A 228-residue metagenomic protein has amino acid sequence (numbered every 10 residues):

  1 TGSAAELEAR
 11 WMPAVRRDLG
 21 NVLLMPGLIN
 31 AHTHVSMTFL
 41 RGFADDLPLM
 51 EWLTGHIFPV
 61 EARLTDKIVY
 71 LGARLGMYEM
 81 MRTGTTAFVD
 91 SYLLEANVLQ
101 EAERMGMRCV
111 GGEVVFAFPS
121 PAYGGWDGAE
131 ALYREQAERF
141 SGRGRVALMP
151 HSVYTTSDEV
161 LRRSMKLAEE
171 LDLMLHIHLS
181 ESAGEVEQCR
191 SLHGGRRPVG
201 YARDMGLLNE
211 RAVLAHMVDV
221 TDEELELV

Functional and structural regions predicted by a protein language model:
T1, H32, L40, G84 (+2 more regions): Residue-level signal for inorganic ion chemistry
T1-M25: Histidine-rich, glycine-flanked metal-binding segment
A4-P13, Q100-R104, E226-V228: Short loop/helix-cap segments at secondary-structure boundaries that form the rim of catalytic
V15-R17, I29, V110: Hydrophobic/aromatic beta-strand patches that form the interior of the parallel beta-sheet core in alpha/beta enzyme
L23, R41-M107, A129-S141: Alpha-helical scaffold segments that flank or form the walls of functional sites
G27-T38, M174-A183: Histidine-centered catalytic micro-motifs
H34, Y92-L93, S180, V218: Catalytic metal-binding/acid-base residues of hydrolase active sites
V98-V218, E223-L225: Metal-coordinating catalytic core of metallo-dependent amide/deamination hydrolases
